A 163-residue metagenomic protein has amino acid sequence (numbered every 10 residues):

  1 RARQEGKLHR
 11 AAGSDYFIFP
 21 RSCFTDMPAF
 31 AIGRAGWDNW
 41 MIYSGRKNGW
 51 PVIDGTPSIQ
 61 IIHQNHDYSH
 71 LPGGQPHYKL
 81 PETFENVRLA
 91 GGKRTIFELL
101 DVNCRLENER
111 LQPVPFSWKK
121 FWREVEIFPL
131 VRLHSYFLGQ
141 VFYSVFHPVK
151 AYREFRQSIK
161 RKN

Functional and structural regions predicted by a protein language model:
R1-Y43: Conserved catalytic core of nucleotide-sugar-dependent glycosyltransferases
A31-K162: C-terminal catalytic/acceptor-binding lobe
